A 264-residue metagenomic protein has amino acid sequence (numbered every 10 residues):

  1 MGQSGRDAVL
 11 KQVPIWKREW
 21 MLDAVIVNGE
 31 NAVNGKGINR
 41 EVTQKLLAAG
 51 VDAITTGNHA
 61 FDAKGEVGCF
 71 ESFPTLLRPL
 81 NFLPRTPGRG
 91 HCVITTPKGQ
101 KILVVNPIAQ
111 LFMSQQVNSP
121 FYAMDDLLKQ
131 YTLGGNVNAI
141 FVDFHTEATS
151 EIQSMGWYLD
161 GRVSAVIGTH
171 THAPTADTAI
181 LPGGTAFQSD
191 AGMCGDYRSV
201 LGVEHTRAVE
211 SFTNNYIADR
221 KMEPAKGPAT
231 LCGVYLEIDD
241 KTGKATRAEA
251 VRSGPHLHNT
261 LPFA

Functional and structural regions predicted by a protein language model:
M1-A264: Acidic, metal/ion-coordinating pockets
